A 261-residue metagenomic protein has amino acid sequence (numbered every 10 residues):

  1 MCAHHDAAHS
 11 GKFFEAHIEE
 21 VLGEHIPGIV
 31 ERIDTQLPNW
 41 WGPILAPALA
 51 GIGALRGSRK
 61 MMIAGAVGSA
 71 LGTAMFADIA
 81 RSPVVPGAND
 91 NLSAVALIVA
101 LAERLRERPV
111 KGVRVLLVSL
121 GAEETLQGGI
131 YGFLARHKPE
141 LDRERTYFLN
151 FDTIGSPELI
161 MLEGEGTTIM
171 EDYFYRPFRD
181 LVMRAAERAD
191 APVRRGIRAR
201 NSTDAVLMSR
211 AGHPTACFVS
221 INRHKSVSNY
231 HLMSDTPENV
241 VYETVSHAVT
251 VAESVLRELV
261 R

Functional and structural regions predicted by a protein language model:
C2, V118-L120, F151, F218-I221: Generic beta-strand/beta-sheet core signal
C2-P83: Structured lumen-facing ectodomains of secretory-pathway proteins
A7-H9, G53-A66, L71-Y173, I197-A205: Acidic/histidine-rich catalytic neighborhood of metal-dependent amide-processing enzymes
A16-I18, A102, G164, A216: Hydrophobic alpha-helical membrane context
I18-G23, A135-P139, T167-M170, D235-N239: Short, low-complexity, polar/charged sequence segments that are solvent-exposed and flexible
L22-H25, I33-Q36, P86-S93, V240-H247: Short alpha-helix boundary/capping segments
R145, I154-R261: Active-site-adjacent substrate-binding region of metalloamidase/peptidase-like peptide-processing proteins
